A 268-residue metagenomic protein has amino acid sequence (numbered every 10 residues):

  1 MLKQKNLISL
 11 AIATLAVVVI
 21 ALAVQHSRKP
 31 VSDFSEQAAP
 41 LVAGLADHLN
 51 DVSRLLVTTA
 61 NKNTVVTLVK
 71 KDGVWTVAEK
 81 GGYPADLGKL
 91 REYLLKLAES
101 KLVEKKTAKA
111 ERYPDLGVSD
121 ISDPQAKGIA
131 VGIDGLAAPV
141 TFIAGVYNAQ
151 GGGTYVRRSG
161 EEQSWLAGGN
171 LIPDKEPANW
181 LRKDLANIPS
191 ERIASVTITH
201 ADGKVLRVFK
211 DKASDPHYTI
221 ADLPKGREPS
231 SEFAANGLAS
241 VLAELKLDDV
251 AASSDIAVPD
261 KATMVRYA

Functional and structural regions predicted by a protein language model:
M1-A268: A short-motif feature that recognizes glycine-rich, charge-decorated loops that bind or process nucleotide phosphates
